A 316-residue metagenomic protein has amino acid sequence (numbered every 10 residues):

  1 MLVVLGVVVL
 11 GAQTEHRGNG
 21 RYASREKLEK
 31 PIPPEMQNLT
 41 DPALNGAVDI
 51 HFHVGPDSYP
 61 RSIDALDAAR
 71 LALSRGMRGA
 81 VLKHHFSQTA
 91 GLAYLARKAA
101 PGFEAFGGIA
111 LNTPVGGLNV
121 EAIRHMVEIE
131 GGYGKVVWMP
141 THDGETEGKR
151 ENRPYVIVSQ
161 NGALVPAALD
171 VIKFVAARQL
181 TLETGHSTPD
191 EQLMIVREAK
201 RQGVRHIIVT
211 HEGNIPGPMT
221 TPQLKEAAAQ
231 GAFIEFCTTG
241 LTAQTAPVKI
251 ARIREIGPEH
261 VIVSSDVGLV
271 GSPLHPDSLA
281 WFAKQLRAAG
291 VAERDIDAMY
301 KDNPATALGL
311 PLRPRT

Functional and structural regions predicted by a protein language model:
M1-V8: Bacterial N-terminal signal peptides
G18-F103: An N-terminally biased module of ancient metal coordination in phosphate/nucleic-acid-related enzymes
D49, H53, D67-A90, F103-T113 (+4 more regions): Divalent metal-dependent hydrolysis catalytic cores, especially in the metallo-beta-lactamase
I50-Y59, H142-A163: Glycine-rich phosphate-binding "P-loop"
G55-D57, S87-G91, N112-V115, G144-E147 (+4 more regions): Active-site environment of divalent metal-dependent phosphoester hydrolases
A65-R70, A90-L95, P101, E121-V136 (+4 more regions): Histidine/acidic residue-rich metal-binding segments in metalloenzymes
C237, P258-H275: Short acidic/histidine-rich active-site segments
S278-T316: Mid-to-C-terminal alpha-helical segments outside catalytic/metal-binding sites
